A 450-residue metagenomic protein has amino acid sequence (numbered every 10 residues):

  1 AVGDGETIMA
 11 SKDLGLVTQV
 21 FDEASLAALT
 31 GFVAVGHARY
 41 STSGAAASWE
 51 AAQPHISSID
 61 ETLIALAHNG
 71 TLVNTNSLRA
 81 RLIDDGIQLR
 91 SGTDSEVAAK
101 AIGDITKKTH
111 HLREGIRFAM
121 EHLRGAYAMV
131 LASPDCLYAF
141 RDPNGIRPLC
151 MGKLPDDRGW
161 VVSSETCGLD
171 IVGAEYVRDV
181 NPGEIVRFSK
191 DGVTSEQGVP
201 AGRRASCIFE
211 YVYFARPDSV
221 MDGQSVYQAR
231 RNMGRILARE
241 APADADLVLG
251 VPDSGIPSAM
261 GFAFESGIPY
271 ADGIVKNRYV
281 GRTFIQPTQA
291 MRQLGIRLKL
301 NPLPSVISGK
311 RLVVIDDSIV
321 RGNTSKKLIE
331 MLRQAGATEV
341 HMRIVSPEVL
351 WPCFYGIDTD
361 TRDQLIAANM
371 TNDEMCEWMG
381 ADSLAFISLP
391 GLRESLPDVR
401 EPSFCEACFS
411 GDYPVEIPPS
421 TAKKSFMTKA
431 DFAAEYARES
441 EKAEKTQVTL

Functional and structural regions predicted by a protein language model:
A1-P182, R187-A245, V251, E339: Conserved short alpha-helical segments that host acidic/polar catalytic motifs at enzyme active sites
F21, S91, E96-A99, Y270-G281 (+1 more regions): A conserved beta-strand->alpha-helix junction
T42-S43, N74, Y138, I146-P148 (+7 more regions): Flexible loop/turn segments at secondary-structure boundaries
F118, C167-G168, V172-Y176, V180-E184 (+5 more regions): Phosphate/diphosphate-binding loops
L131, R141, S164, K190 (+8 more regions): Active-site proximal loops enriched in glycine and acidic residues that flank catalytic Cys/His/Asp and coordinate
D135-C136, R141, K153, G173-D179 (+2 more regions): PRPP-dependent phosphoribosyltransferase catalytic core
A243-S254, S258, A385: Short glycine-rich phosphate-binding loop at a beta-alpha junction
G267-V313, N323, L350-D360: Short, glycine/charge-rich flexible loops or terminal/linker lids adjacent to PRPP-binding catalytic cores
